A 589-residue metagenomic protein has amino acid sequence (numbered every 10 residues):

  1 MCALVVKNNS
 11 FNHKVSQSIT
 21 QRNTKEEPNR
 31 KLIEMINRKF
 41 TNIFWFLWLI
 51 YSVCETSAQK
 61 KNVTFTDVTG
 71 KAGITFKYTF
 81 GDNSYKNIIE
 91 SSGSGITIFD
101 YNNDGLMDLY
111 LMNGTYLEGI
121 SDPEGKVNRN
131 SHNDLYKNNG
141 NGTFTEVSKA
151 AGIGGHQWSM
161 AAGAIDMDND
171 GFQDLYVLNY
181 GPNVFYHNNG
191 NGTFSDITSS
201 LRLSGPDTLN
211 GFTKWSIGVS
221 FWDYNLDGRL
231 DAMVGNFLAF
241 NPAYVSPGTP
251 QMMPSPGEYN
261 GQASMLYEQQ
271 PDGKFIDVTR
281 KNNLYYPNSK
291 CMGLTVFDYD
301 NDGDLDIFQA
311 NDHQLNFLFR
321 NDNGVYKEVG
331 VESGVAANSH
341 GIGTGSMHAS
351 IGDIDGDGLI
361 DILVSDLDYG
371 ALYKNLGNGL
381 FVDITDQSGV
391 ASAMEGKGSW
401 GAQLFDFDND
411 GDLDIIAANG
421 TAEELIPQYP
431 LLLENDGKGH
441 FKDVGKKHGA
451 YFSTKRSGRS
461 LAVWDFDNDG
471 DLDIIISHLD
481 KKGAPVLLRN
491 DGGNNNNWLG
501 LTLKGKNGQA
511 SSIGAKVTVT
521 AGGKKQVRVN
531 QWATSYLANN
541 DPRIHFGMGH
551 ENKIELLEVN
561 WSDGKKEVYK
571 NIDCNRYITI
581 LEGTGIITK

Functional and structural regions predicted by a protein language model:
M1-K7, H13-I50: Short, low-complexity, charge-dense intrinsically disordered segments
Q59-S91, P123-K126, H132-Q157, H187-K214 (+8 more regions): Blade-edge motifs of beta-propeller repeat domains
K61-T64, A72, D82-N83, K274 (+2 more regions): Gly/Ser/Thr/Pro-enriched helix-cap/hinge segments flanking short amphipathic alpha-helices
A72-E118: Beta-strand-rich domains and repeat architectures in extracellular enzymes and scaffolds, especially beta-propellers
G93-N103, K137, W158-Q173, H187 (+8 more regions): Beta-propeller blade termini
L106-N113, D170, D174-N179, A232-N236 (+6 more regions): Hydrophobic beta-strand segments that make up the repeating blades of beta-propeller and related beta-repeat
M112-N128, F237-Y259, A417-I426: Short, conserved, GDST-rich strand-edge loop motifs in beta-rich repeat architectures
G125-S131, Y180-G181, P256-Q262, N311-Q314 (+3 more regions): Short, solvent-exposed loop/turn segments at conserved positions within beta-propeller repeat blades
